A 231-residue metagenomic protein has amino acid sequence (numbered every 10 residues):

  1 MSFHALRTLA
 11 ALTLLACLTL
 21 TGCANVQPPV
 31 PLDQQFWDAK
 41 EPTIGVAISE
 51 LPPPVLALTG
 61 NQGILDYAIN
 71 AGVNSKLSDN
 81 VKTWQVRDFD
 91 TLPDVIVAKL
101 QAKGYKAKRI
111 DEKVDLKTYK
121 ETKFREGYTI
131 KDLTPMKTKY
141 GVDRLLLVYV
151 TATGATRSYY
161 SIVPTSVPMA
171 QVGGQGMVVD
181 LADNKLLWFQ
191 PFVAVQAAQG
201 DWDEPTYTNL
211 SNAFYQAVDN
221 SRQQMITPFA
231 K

Functional and structural regions predicted by a protein language model:
M1-A10: Bacterial N-terminal signal peptides that target proteins for export
A10-T21: Bacterial N-terminal signal peptides
L14, P28-L32, I130-L133: Short alpha-helical segments and helix-capping/turn motifs at coil-helix boundaries
C23-L56, Y140, A152-A155, S166-V167 (+1 more regions): C-terminal/domain-edge helix-coil "capping" segments
P53-T151, L181-F189, N220, Q224: N-terminal segment of the mature soluble domain
Y159-P164: Outer-membrane beta-barrel translocator domains and adjoining extracellular loop/strand segments of Gram-negative
